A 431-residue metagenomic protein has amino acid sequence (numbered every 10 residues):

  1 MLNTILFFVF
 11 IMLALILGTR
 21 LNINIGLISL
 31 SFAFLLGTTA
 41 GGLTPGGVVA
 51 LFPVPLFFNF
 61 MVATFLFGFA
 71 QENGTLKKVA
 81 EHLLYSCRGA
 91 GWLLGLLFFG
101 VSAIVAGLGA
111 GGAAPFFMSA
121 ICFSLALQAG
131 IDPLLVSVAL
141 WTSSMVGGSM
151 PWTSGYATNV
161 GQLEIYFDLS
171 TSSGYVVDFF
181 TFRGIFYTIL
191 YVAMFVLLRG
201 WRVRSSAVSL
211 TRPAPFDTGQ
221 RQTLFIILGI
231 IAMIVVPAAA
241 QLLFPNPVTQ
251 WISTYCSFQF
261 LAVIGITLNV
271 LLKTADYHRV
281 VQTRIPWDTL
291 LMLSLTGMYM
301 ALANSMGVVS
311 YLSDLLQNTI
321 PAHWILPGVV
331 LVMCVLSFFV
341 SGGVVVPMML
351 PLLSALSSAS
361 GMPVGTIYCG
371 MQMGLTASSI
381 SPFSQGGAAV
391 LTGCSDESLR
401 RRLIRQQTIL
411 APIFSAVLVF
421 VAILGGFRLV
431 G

Functional and structural regions predicted by a protein language model:
M1-L2, L35, T39, G184-Y277 (+2 more regions): Long, contiguous bundles of hydrophobic transmembrane helices that form the permeation core of multi-pass
M1-S86, V236-T319: Hydrophobic transmembrane alpha-helices of multi-pass solute/ion transporters
L6-T19, L30-T39, A63-G68, V101-V105 (+7 more regions): Hydrophobic core segments of alpha-helical transmembrane domains in multi-pass membrane transport and ion-translocation
L21-I25, P55-L56, F67-K77, V105-F117 (+4 more regions): Short helix-coil transition sites and intra-membrane helix breaks within transmembrane domains of multi-pass
P55-F60, V177-Y191, S253-F258, T366-S379: Alpha-helical transmembrane segments
G89-S124, A129, L134-S137, P321-M373: Hydrophobic alpha-helical transmembrane segments of multi-pass integral membrane proteins, predominantly secondary
F99-A103, I121, L140-G147, F180-G184 (+5 more regions): Transmembrane helix-bundle signature of multi-pass membrane transporters/permeases
L125-T218, P363, A388-F427, G431: Membrane-core helix-loop-helix motifs of multi-pass transport proteins
